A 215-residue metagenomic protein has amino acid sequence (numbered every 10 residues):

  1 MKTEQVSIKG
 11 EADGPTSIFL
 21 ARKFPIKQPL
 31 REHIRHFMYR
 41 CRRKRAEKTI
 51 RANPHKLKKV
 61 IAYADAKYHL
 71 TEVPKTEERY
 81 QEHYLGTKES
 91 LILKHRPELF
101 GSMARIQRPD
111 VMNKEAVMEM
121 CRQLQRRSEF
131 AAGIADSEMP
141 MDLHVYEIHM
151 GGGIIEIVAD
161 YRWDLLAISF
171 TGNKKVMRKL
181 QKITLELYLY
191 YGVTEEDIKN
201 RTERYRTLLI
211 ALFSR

Functional and structural regions predicted by a protein language model:
K2-H36: Amphipathic alpha-helical packing elements
K23-P25, R31, R35-S214: Conserved mixed alpha/beta catalytic, RNA-binding, or beta-rich assembly cores of soluble enzyme, regulatory
